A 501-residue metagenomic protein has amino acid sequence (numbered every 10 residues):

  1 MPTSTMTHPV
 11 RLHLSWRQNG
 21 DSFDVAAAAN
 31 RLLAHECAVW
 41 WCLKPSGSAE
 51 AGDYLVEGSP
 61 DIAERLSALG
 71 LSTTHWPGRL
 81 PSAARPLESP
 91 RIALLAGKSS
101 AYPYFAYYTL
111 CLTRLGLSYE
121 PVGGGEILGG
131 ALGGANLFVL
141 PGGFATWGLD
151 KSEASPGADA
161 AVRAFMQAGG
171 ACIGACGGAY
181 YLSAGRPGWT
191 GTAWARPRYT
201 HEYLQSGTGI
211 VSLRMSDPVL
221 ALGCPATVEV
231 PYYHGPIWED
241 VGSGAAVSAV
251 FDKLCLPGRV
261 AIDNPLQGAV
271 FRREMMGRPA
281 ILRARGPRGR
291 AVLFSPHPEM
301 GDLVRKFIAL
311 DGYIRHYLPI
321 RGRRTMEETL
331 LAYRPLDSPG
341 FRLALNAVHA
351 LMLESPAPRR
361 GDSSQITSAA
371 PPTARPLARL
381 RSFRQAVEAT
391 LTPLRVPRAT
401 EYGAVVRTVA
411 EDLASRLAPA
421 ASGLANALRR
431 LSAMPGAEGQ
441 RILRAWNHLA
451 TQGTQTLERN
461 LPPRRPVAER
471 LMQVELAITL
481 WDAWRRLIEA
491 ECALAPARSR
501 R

Functional and structural regions predicted by a protein language model:
P2-V56, E64-R85, R278, G289-R290 (+1 more regions): Extracellular ligand-binding/catalytic regions of CAZymes and related secreted enzymes and adhesion modules
S4-T5, L33, C37, K44-D61 (+1 more regions): Helical hinge/lid and interdomain linker segments adjacent to catalytic or ligand-binding clefts that mediate domain
L14-G20, E57-P60, L95-S99, G123-G125 (+5 more regions): Structural motif
F23, V211-K306: Catalytic beta-strand/loop cores that center a nucleophilic Ser/Cys/Thr and support acyl-enzyme chemistry
P77-R91, F105-L110: Flexible inter-domain linker/hinge segments
R91-A96, R288: Short beta-strand segments enriched in small/hydrophobic residues
W147-K151, Q167, S183-Y233: Class I SAM-dependent methyltransferase SAM-binding "motif I" and its flanking Rossmann-like core
S155-P156, P187-A193, I308-D311: Short secondary-structure boundary/capping segments
